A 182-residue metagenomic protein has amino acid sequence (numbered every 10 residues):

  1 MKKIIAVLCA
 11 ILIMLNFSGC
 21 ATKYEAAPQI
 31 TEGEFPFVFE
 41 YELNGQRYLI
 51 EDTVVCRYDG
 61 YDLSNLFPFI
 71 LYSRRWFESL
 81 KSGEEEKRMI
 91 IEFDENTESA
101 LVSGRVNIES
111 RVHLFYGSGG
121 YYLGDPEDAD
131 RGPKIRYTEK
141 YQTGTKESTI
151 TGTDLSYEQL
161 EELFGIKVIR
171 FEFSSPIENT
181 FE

Functional and structural regions predicted by a protein language model:
M1-I4: Positively charged n-region of N-terminal signal peptides that target proteins for export
A6-M14: Hydrophobic helical h-region of N-terminal Sec-dependent signal peptides in bacterial secretory/periplasmic proteins
N16-G19: C-terminal motif of bacterial Sec signal peptides marking the signal peptidase cleavage site
A21-E32: Bacterial Sec signal peptide processing site at the extreme N-terminus
E32-V38: Extracellular structured ligand-interaction cores
E34, G45-T143, G152: Structured domain cores in non-transmembrane regions
E40-N44: A generic structural motif
R131-E182: Glycine-rich, aromatic-bearing surface loops/beta-hairpins
